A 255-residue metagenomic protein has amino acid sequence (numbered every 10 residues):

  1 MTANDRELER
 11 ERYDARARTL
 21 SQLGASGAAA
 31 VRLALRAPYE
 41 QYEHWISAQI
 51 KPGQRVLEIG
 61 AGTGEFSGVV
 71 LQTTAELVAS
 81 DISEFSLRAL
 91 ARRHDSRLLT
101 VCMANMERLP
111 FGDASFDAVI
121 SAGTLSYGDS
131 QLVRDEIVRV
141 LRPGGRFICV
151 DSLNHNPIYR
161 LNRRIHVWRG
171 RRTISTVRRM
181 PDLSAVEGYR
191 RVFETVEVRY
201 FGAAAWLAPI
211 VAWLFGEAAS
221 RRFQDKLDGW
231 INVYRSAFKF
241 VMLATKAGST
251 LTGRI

Functional and structural regions predicted by a protein language model:
M1-I50: Conserved class I S-adenosyl-L-methionine
G53-G62: Conserved class I S-adenosyl-L-methionine
T63-R108: Class I SAM-dependent methyltransferase SAM/SAH-binding core
E107-A118: A short acidic, Gly/Pro-enriched loop at the edge of an enzyme's catalytic core that lines a small-molecule cofactor
L132-P143: A short glycine-rich, Lys/Arg-flanked "PGG" loop and its adjoining helix->strand segment in the class I
I148-R171: Conserved class I S-adenosyl-L-methionine
N162, H166-V167, E197-I255: A C-terminal cap/extension of S-adenosyl-L-methionine-dependent methyltransferases that defines the acceptor-substrate
T176-V198: Short alpha-helix
